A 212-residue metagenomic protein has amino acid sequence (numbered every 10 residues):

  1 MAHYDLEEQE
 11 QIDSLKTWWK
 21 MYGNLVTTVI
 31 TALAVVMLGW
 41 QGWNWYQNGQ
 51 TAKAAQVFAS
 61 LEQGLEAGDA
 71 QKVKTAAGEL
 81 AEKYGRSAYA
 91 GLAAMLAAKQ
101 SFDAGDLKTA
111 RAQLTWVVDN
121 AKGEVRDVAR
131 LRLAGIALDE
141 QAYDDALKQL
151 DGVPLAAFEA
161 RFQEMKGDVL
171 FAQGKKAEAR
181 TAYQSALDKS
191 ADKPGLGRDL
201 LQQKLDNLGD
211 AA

Functional and structural regions predicted by a protein language model:
M1-A32: N-terminal positive-inside, membrane-proximal cytosolic segments immediately preceding the first
Q9, D13-K16, A55, K74 (+2 more regions): Alpha-helical membrane and juxtamembrane elements of multi-pass inner-membrane transport and channel proteins
V36-Q56: Transmembrane signal-anchor/signal-peptide helices with a preference for the extracytoplasmic
Q56-L92: Short extracytoplasmic
A88-Y89, K99-A212: Soluble extracytoplasmic domains of inner/organellar membrane proteins
M95-L96: N-terminal post-signal-peptidase region of extra-cytosolic proteins
